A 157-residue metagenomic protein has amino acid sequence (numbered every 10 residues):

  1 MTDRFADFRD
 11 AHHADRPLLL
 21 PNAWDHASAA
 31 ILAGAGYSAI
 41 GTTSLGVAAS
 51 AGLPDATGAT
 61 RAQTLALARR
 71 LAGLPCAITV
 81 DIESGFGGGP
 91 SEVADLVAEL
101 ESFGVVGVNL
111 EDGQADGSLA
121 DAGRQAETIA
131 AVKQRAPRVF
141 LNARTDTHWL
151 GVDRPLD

Functional and structural regions predicted by a protein language model:
T2-D157: Alpha/beta enzyme core
